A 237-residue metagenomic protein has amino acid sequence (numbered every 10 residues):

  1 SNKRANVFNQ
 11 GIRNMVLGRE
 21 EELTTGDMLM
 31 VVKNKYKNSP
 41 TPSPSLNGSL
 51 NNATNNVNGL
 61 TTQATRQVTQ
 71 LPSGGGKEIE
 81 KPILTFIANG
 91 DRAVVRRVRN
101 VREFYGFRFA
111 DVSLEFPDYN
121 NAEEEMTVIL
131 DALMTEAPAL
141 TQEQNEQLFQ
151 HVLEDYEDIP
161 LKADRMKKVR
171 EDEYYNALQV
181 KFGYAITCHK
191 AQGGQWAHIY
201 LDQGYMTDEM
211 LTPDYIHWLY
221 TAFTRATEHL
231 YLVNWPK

Functional and structural regions predicted by a protein language model:
N2-P236: Core RecA-like ATPase module of SF1/SF2 helicases and allied nucleic-acid translocases
